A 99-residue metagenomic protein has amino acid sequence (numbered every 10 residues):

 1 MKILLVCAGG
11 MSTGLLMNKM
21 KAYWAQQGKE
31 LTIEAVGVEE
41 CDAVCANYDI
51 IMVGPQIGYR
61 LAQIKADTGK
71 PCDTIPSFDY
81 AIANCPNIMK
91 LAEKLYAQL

Functional and structural regions predicted by a protein language model:
K2-E39: Conserved active-site segments centered on acidic
G9, Q56-G58: Short glycine-rich anion-binding loops that position phosphate/pyrophosphate groups of nucleotides and phosphorylated
T13-G14, G54, I82-A83: Loop/helix-junction capping segments adjacent to catalytic residues or to phosphate/diphosphate-binding pockets
G14-M17, G58-A62: Short, surface-exposed alpha-helical segments at coil->helix boundaries
E39-C41, R60: Short acidic active-site motifs
C45-I50: Short acidic/histidine-rich motifs immediately flanking catalytic phosphotransfer sites in two-component signaling
R60-Y80: A short, gly/pro- and small-residue-rich
D73-L99: Ser/Thr/Gly-rich flexible loops in soluble cytosolic domains mediating phosphotransfer, phosphorylation
